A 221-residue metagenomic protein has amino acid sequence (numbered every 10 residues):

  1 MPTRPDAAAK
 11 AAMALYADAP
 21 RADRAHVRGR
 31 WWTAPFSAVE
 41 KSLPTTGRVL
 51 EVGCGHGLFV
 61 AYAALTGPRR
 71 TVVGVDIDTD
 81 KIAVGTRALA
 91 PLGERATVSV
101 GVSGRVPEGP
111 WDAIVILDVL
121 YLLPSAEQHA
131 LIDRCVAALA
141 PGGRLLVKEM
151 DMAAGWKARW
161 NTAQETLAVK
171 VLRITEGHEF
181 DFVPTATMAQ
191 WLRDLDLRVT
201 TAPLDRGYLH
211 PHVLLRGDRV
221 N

Functional and structural regions predicted by a protein language model:
A14-T33: Class I SAM-dependent methyltransferase Rossmann-like catalytic core, especially the SAM/SAH-binding loop
G29-T46: Conserved alpha-helix/loop element of class I SAM-dependent methyltransferases that forms part of the SAM/SAH-binding
G47-G55: Conserved class I S-adenosyl-L-methionine
L58, Y62-S103: Class I SAM-dependent methyltransferase SAM/SAH-binding core
V115: A conserved beta-strand element that flanks and buttresses the S-adenosyl-L-methionine
H129-P141: A short glycine-rich, Lys/Arg-flanked "PGG" loop and its adjoining helix->strand segment in the class I
G143-M150: Conserved beta-strand signature within the Rossmann-like core of class I S-adenosyl-L-methionine
M150-R193, A202: C-terminal alpha-helical "lid/dimerization" subdomain adjacent to the S-adenosyl-L-methionine
